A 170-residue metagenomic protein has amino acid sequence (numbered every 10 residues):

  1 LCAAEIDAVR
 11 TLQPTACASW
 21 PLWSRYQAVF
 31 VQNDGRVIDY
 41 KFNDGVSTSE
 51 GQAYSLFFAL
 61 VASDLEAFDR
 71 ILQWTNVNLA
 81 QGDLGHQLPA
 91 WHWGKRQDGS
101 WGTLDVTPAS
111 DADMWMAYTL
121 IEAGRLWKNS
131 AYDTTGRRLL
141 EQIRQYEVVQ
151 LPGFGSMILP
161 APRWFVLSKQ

Functional and structural regions predicted by a protein language model:
C2-E50, L60-T103, P152-G153, M157-F165 (+1 more regions): Low-complexity, Ser/Thr/Pro/Gly-enriched N-terminal "stalk/linker" regions
F30, A59-S63, T75, L79 (+3 more regions): Sec/Tat-exported extracytoplasmic proteins
G45-Q52, T103-R125: Aromatic-rich carbohydrate-recognition surfaces in CAZymes
Q52, F68, L72, D113 (+2 more regions): Extracytoplasmic/secreted envelope proteins and their assembly/folding machinery, especially bacterial periplasmic
S63-D69, V106-D111, L126-Y132: Alpha-helix boundary/capping segments in eukaryotic regulatory proteins
I121-Q170: Aromatic- and glycine-enriched pocket-lining scaffold segments that form the walls of small-molecule binding clefts
